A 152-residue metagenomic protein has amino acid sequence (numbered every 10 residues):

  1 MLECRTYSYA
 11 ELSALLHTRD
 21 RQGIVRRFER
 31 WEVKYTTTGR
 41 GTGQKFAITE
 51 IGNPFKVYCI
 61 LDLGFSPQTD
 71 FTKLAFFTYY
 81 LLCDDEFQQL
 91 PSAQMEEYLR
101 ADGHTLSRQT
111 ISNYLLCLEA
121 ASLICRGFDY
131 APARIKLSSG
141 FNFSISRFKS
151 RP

Functional and structural regions predicted by a protein language model:
M1-P152: Electropositive, intrinsically flexible nucleic-acid-contacting patches
